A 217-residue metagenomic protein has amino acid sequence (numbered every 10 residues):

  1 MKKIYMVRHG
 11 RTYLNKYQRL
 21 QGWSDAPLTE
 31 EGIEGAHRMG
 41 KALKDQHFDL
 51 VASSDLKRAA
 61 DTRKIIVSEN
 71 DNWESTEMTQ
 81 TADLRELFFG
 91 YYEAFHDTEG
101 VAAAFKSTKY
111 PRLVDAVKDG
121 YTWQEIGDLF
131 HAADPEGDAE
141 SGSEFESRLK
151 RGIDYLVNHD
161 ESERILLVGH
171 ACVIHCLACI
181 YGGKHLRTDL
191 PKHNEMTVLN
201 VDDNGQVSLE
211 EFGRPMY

Functional and structural regions predicted by a protein language model:
M1-F48, K64, N204-Y217: An N-terminal RHG(E/S)-centered segment typical of histidine phosphatases
K2, S68, L87-R112, D154-R164 (+1 more regions): Acidic, low-complexity terminal tails and accessory targeting/binding regions of phosphate-metabolizing enzymes
P27, N72-T81, H185-N194: Short hydrophobic/aromatic-enriched beta-strand-loop microsegments
G35, M39, A59-T62, S141 (+1 more regions): Alpha-helical packing segments of well-folded alpha/beta enzyme cores
G40-D115: Phosphate-coordination/substrate-recognition cap region in phosphate-metabolizing enzymes
S53-S54, S147, V168-G169: Short beta-strand scaffold positions
T108-E144: Short glycine/proline- and acidic residue-enriched helix-loop micro-motifs that form flexible lids or anion-recognition
